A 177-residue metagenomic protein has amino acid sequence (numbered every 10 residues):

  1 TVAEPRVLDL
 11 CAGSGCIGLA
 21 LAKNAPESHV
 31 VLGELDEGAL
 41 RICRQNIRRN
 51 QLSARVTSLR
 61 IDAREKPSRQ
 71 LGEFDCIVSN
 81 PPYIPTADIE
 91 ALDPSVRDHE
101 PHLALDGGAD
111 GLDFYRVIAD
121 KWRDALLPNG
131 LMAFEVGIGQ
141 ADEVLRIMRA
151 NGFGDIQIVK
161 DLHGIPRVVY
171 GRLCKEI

Functional and structural regions predicted by a protein language model:
T1-A91: Conserved SAM/SAH cofactor-binding pocket of Class I
L21, V96, I118-W122: Class I S-adenosylmethionine-dependent transferase superfamily signal
Y83, R172-E176: C-terminal beta-strand of the catalytic ATP-binding
Y83-D113: Mobile active-site "lid"/loop adjacent to the S-adenosyl-L-methionine
A109-L173: Conserved Class I SAM-dependent methyltransferase catalytic core
